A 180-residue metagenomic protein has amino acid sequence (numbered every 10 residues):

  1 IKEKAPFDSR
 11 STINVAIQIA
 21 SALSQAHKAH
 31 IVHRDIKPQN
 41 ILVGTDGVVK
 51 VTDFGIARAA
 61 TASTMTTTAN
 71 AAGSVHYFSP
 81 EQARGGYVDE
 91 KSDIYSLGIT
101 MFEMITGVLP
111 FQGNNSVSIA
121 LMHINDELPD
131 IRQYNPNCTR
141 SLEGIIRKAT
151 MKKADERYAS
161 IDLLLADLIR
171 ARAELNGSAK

Functional and structural regions predicted by a protein language model:
I1-F7: AlphaC helix of the protein kinase catalytic domain
V15-A16: Activation segment signature within eukaryotic-like protein kinase domains
I19-I31: Protein kinase catalytic-loop region centered on the HRD/HxD motif
V43-G47: Activation-loop N-terminal segment of eukaryotic-like protein kinases
K50-D53: Pre-DFG segment of protein kinase catalytic domains
T68-F78: Conserved activation segment of eukaryotic-like protein kinases, specifically the C-terminal portion of the activation
H76-G177: C-terminal lobe helix-coil module of Hanks-type protein kinase domains
